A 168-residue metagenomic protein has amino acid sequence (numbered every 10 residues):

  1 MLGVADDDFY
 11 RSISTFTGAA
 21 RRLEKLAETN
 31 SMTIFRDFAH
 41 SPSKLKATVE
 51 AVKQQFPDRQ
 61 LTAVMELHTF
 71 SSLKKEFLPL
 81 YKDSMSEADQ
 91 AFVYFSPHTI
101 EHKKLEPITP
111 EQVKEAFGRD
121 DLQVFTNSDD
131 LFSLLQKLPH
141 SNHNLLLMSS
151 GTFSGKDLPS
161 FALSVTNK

Functional and structural regions predicted by a protein language model:
M1-K168: ATP-dependent carboxylate-amine ligase
